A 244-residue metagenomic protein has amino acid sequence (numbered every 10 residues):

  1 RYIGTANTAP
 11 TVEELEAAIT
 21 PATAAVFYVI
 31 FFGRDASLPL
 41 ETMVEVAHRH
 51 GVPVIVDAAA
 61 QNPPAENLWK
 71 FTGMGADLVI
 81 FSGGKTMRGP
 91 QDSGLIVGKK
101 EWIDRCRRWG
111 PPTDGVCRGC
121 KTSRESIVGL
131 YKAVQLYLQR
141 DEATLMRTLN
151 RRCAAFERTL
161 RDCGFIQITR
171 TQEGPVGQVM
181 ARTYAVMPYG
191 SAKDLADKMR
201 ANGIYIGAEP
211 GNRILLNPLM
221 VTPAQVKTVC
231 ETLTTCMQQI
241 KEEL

Functional and structural regions predicted by a protein language model:
R1-R140, F156-C163, I168-T169, K193-N202 (+4 more regions): Conserved PLP-enzyme active-site core in the AAT-like
A143-L149, L160: C-terminal helicase module of SF1/SF2 nucleic-acid helicases/translocases
N150, A154, F165-K198: Conserved PLP-binding catalytic core of the aspartate aminotransferase-like
A181-Y189, G203-C230: Conserved PLP-binding active-site segment of the aspartate aminotransferase-like
